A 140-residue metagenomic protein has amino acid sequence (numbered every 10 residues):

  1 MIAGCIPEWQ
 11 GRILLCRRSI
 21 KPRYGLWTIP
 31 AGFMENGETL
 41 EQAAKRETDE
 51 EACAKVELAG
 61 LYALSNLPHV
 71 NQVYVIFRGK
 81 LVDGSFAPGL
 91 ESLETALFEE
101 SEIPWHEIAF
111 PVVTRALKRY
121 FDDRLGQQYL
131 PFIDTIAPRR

Functional and structural regions predicted by a protein language model:
M1-L14: Conserved N-terminal beta-strand and adjoining loop/helix that marks the start of the Nudix/MutT-like hydrolase domain
E8, I29, F98: A conserved hydrophobic position in a structured secondary element of the catalytic/binding core that shapes
R12-I13, L26, F33: Structural motif
L14, P22, P104: Flexible, glycine-rich phosphate/dinucleotide-binding loops and adjacent beta-alpha linkers at cofactor/substrate
S19-K21, N66-L67: Short polar/acidic secondary-structure junctions
K21-W27, N71: A conserved beta-turn-beta hairpin within the catalytic core of GNAT-like acetyltransferases that forms part
M34-R119, D123, Q128-Y129, P138-R140: Unchanged
